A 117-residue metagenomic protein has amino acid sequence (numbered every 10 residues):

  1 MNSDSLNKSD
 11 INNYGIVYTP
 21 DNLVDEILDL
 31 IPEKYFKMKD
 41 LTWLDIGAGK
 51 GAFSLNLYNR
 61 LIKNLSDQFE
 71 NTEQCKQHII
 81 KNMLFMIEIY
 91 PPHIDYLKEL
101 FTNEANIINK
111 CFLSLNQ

Functional and structural regions predicted by a protein language model:
M1-Q117: SAM-dependent methyltransferase catalytic region
